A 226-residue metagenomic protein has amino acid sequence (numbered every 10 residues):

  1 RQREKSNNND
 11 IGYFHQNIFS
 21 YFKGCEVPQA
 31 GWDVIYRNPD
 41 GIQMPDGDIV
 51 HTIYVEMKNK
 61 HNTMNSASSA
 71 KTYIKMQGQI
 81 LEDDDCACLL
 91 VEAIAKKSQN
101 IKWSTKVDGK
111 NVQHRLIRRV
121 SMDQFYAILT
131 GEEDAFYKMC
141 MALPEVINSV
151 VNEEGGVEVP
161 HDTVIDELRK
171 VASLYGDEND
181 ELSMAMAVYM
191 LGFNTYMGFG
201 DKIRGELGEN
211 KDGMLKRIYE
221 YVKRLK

Functional and structural regions predicted by a protein language model:
R1-Q29: Acidic-basic catalytic patches of nuclease active cores, encompassing PD-(D/E)XK and other metal-cofactor nuclease
H15, G31-W32, S66-S68: Basic, glycine-/proline-tolerant helical and adjacent loop/strand elements that line or dock onto nucleic-acid
I18-F22, M76-L81, I218-L225: Hydrophobic, Leu/Ile/Phe/Ala-enriched alpha-helical segments that form helix-helix packing faces
K23, V34-Y36, D40, I49-M64: Conserved catalytic cores of phosphodiester-cleaving nucleases, focusing on short active-site segments
C25-E26, G47, L81-C86: Secondary-structure boundary elements
N38-H51, G109-K110, V151-V159, D177-E178: Intrinsically disordered, low-complexity coil segments
N59-T130: Catalytic cores of nucleic-acid endonucleases
Y126-K226: Non-catalytic C-terminal interaction segments of nucleic acid-processing enzymes
